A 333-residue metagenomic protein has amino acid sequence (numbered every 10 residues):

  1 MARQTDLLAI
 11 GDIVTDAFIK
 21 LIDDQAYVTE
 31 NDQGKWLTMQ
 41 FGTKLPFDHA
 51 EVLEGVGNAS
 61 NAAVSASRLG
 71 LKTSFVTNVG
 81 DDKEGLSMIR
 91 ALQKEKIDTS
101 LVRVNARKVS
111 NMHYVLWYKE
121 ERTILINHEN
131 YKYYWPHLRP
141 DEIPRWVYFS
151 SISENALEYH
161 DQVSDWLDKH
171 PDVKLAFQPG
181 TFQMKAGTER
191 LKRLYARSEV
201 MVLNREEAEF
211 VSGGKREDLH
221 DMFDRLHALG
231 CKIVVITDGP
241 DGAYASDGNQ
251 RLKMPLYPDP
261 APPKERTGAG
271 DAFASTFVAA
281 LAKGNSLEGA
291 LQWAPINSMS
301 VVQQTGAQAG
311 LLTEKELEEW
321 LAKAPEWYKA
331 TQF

Functional and structural regions predicted by a protein language model:
M1-L8, A26-Y27, R216-F333: Conserved phosphate-binding/catalytic region of the ribokinase-like
M1-S74, L86-S87, F333: Glycine-rich phosphate/adenosyl-contacting loop at the front of the ribokinase-like
A2, D141-E142, Y195-A196: A short, aliphatic-rich alpha-helical micro-motif
L7, R139-P140, L191-L194: Structural alpha-helical scaffold elements that stabilize or flank donor/cofactor-binding regions in carbohydrate
D12-I13, I152, A272: Active-site metal-binding loops of divalent metal-dependent hydrolases
A91-K108: A glycine-rich helix N-cap at a beta->alpha junction
S100-V104, H113-E158: Conserved phosphate-binding/catalytic loop of the ribokinase/pfkB sugar-kinase fold
S164-K174, G180-K253: Conserved phosphate/ATP/ADP-binding segment of small-molecule kinases
